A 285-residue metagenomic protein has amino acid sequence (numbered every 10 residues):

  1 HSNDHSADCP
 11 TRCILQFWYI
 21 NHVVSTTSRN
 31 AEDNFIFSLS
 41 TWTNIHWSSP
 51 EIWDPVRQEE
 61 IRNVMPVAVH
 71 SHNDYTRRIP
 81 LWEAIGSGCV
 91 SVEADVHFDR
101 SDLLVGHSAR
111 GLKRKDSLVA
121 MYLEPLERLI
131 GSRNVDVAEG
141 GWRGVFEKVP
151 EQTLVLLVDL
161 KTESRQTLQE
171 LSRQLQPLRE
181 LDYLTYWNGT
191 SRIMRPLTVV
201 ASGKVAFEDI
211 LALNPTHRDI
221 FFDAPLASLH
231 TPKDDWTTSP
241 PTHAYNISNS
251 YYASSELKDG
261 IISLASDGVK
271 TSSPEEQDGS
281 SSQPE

Functional and structural regions predicted by a protein language model:
H1-P66, Y75, E83-G86, V90 (+1 more regions): Catalytic cores of phosphodiester-bond hydrolases, prominently lipid phosphodiesterases
R78: Glycine-rich phosphate-binding loop at the start of an alpha helix
